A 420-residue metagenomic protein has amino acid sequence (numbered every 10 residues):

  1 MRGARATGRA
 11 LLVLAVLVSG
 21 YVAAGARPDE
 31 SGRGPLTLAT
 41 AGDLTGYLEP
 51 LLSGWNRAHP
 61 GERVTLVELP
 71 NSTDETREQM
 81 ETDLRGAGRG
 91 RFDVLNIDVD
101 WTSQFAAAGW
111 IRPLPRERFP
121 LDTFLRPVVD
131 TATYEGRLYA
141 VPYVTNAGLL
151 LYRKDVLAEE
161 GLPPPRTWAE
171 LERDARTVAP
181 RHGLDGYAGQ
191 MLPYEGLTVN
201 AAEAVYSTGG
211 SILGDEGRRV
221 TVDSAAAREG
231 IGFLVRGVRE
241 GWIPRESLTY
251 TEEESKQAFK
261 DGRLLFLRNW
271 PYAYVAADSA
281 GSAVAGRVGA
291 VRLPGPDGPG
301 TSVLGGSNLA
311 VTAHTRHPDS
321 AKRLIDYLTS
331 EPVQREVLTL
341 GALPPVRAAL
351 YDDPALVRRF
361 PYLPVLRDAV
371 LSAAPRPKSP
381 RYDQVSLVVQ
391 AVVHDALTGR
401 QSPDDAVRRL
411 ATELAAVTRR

Functional and structural regions predicted by a protein language model:
M1-W101, S282, E413-R420: Conserved N-terminal structural module of periplasmic/extracytoplasmic solute-binding proteins
R57, R239-W242, D278-L343: Extracytoplasmic/periplasmic substrate-recognition and gating elements
E81, R85, G90-D93, P120-V156 (+4 more regions): A structural signal for short loop-to-beta-strand junctions that line the ligand-binding cleft of periplasmic/secreted
G88, I97-A147, L197-N200, S207 (+3 more regions): Hinge/lid segment of periplasmic solute-binding proteins
T131, V288-V291, T339-V388: Long, aromatic- and glycine/proline-rich binding clefts that accommodate carbohydrate-like moieties
Y139-Y143, G148, A169-V220, L264: Extracytoplasmic/periplasmic solute-binding protein
A158, D368-R420: Conserved C-terminal helix/tail region of periplasmic/extracytoplasmic solute-binding proteins
A175, G217-L248, L293: Glycine-centered hinge/linker elements that transmit conformational signals in sensory and ligand-binding systems
